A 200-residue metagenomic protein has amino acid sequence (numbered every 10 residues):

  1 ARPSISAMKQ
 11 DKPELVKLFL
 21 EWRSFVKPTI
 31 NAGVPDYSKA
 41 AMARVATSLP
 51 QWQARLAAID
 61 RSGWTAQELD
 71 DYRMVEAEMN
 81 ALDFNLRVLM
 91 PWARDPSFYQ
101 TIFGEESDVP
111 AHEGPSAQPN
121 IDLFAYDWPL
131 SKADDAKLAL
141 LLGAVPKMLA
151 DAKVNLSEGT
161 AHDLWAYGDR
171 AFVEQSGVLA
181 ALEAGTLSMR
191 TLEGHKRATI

Functional and structural regions predicted by a protein language model:
A1-I200: N-terminal maturation segment of proteins
